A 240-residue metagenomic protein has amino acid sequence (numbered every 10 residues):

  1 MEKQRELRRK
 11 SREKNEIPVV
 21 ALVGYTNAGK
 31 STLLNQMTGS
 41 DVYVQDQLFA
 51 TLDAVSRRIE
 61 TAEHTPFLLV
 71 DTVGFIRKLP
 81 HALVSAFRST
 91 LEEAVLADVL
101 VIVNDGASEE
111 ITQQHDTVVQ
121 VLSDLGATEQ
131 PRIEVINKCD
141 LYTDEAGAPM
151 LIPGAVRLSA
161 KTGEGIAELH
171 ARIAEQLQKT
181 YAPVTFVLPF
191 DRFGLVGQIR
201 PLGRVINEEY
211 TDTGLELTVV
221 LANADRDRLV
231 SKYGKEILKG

Functional and structural regions predicted by a protein language model:
M1-G39, E109, Q120-G240: C-terminal-of-GTPase-core extension/linker across diverse P-loop GTPases
M1-L100, N104: Conserved G1/Walker A P-loop phosphate-binding module
D46, T112, G163: Electropositive phosphate-/nucleotide-binding environments in soluble metabolic enzymes
D53, R88-L91, D116-V119, A167-H170: Generic alpha-helical structural signal
V73-F87, V118, R132, G154-A155 (+1 more regions): A beta-strand-loop signature enriched in Asp, Gly, Thr, and Trp that corresponds to the sialidase/neuraminidase Asp-box
K78-H81, E109-T112, D144: Conserved D-loop-proximal element of ABC-family nucleotide-binding domains
H81-S85, Q113-D116, E168, G197: Generic recognition of short, well-ordered alpha-helical segments
L91, V95-D98, G106-A127: A glycine- and small/hydrophobic-rich beta-loop-beta segment that serves as a flexible "lid/hinge" or phosphate-binding
